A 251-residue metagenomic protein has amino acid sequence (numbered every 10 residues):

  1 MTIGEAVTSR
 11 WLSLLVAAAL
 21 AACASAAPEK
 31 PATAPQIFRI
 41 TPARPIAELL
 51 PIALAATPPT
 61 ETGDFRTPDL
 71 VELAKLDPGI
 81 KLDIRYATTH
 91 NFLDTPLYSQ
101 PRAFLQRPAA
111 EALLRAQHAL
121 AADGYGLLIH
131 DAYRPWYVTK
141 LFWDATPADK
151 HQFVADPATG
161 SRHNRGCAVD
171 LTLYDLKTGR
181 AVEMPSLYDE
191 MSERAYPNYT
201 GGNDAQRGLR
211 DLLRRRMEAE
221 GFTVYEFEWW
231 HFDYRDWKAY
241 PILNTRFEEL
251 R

Functional and structural regions predicted by a protein language model:
M1-T8: N-terminal secretory signal peptides that target proteins for export/translocation
V7, T139, Y225-E226: Acidic, low-complexity intrinsically disordered regions
R10-A22: Bacterial N-terminal signal peptides
A24-H130, A145-F227, D236-R251: Extracytoplasmic cell-surface/polysaccharide-interacting catalytic and binding patches
Y133, W229-W230: Residue-level "edge-of-site" marker
R134-A148: Long, hydrophobic, well-ordered secondary-structure blocks that form the structural core and pocket-lining surfaces
W136-T139, F232-A239: Beta-rich nucleic-acid/ligand-interaction surfaces
